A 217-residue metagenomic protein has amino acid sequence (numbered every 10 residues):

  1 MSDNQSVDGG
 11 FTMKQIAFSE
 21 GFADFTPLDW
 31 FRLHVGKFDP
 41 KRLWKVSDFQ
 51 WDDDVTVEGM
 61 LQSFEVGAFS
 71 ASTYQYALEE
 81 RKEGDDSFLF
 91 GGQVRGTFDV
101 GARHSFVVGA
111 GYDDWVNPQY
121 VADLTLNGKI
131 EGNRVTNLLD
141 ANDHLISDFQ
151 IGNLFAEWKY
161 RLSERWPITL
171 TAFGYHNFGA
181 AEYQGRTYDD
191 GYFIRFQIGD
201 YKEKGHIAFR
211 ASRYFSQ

Functional and structural regions predicted by a protein language model:
M1-P118, Y188, F193-Q217: Outer membrane beta-barrel
G10-F11, T125-Q217: Outer-membrane beta-barrel pore domains
E58, A71, S87, D99-Y160: Transmembrane beta-strand segments of outer-membrane beta-barrel domains in Gram-negative and organellar OMPs
